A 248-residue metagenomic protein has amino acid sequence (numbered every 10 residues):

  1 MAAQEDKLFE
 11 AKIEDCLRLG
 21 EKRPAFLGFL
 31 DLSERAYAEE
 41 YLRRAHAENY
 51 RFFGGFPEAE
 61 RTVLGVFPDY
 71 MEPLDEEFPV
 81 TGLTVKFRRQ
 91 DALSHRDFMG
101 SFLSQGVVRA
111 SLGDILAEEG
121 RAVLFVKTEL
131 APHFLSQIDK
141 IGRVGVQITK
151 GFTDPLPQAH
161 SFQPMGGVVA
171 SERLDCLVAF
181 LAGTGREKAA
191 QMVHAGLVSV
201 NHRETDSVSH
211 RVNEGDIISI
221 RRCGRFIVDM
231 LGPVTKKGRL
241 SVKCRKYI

Functional and structural regions predicted by a protein language model:
M1-D175, L181, E204, R211 (+2 more regions): Ferredoxin-like alpha/beta domains used as RNA- or RNAP-binding modules
M192-V193, V212: Short, well-ordered loop/turn sites that connect or cap secondary structure elements
A195-R203: Short, structured beta-strand/loop micro-motifs enriched in basic residues and often containing a Trp
